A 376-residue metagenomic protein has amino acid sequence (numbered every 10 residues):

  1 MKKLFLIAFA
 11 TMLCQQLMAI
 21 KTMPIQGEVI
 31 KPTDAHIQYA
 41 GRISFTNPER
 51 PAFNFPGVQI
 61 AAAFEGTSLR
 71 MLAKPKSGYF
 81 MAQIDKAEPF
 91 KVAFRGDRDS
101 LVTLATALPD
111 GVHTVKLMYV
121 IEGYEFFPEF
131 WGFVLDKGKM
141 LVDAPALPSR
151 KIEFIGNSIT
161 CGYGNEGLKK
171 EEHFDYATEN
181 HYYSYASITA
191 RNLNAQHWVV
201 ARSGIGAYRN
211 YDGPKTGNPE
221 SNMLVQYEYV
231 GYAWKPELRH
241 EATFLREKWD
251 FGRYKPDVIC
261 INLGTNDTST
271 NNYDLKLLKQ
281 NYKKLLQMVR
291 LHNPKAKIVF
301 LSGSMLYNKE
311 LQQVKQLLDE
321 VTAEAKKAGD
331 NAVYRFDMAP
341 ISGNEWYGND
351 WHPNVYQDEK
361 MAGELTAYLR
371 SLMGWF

Functional and structural regions predicted by a protein language model:
M1-P24: Bacterial Sec-dependent N-terminal signal peptides
L17-I155, I159-H181, F376: N-terminal secretory targeting modules
G57, E171-K279, L306-L318, H352: Conserved SGNH/GDSL esterase-like catalytic core that processes O-acyl groups on lipids and polysaccharides
V142-P145, L245-K255, Q287-N293, L372-F376: Surface-exposed acidic, glycine-flexible loop patches that form ligand/cofactor-binding and adhesion interfaces
K151-I155, T160, H197-A201, D257-N262 (+2 more regions): Structural recognition of the beta-strand scaffold that forms the well-ordered cores of secreted hydrolase catalytic
T160, N194, W198, G264 (+4 more regions): Sec-exported extracytoplasmic/periplasmic mature domains
K297-S302, E310-G348, Q357-F376: Extracellular serine-dependent O-acyl
